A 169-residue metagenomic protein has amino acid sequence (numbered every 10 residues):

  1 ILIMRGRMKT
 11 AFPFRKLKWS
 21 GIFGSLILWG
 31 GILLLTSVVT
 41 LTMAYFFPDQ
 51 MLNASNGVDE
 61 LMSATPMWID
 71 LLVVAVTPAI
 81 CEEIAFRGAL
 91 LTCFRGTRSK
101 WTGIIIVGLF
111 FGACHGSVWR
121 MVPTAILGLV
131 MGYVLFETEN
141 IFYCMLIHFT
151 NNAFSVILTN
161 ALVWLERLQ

Functional and structural regions predicted by a protein language model:
I1-K9, V134-E137: Structural signal for the C-terminal ends of transmembrane alpha-helices and the immediately following loop
K9-C81, G96: Juxtamembrane helix-loop-helix connectors linking adjacent transmembrane helices in multi-pass membrane enzymes
I22-I27, W68, L72, W101-I106 (+2 more regions): Hydrophobic alpha-helical transmembrane segments
D59-P66, K100-T102, T159-Q169: Aromatic-enriched alpha-helical transmembrane segments of multi-pass intramembrane proteins
A79, K100-H115, F149: Small-polar-interrupted transmembrane alpha-helices in polytopic inner-membrane proteins
I80-A85, A89-L90, S117, T150-F154: Active-site His/Glu-centered metal-binding helix of metallohydrolases
C81-I106, Y133-N140: Membrane-interface helix/loop boundary segments of multi-pass membrane proteins
G108, R120-Q169: Functionally important transmembrane alpha-helices
